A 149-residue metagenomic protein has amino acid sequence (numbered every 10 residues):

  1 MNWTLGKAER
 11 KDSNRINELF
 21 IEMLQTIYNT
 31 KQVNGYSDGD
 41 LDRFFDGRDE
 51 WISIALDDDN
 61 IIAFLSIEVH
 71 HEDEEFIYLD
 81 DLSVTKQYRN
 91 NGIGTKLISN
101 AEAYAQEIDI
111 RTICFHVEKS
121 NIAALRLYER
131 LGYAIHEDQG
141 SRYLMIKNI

Functional and structural regions predicted by a protein language model:
W3, K7-D80, T85, I98-S99 (+2 more regions): Acetyl-CoA-dependent GNAT
D12, D81-S83, Q87-Y88, G92 (+4 more regions): Conserved functional loop/turn residues at catalytic and ligand-binding sites
F64, E118-K119: Short amphipathic helical patch at the helix-1/turn junction of helix-turn-helix
V84, N90-A103, R126-R130: Conserved acetyl-CoA-binding loop-helix of GNAT-fold acetyltransferases
T95, K119-E137, Y143: Conserved active-site alpha-helix within GNAT-family acetyltransferase domains
I98, A105-H116: Conserved GNAT acetyl-CoA-binding A-motif
L144-I149: Terminal substrate-recognition subdomain of acyl/acetyltransferases
